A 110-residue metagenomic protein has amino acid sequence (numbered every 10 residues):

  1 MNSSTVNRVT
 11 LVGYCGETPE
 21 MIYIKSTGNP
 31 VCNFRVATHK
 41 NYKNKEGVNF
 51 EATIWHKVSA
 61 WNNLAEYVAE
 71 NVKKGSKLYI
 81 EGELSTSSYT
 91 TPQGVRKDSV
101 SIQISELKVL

Functional and structural regions predicted by a protein language model:
M1-L110: Single-stranded nucleic acid-binding surfaces, predominantly the OB-fold ssDNA-binding core
